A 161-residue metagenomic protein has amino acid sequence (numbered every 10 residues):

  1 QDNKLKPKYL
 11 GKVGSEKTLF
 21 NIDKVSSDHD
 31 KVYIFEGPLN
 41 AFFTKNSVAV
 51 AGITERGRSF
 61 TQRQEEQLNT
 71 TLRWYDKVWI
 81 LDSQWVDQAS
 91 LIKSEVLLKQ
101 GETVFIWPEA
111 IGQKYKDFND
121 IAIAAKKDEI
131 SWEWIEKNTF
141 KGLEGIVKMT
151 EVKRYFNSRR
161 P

Functional and structural regions predicted by a protein language model:
Q1-Y75: Phosphate-handling DNA/RNA-contact segment within nucleic-acid enzymes
K6, V25-S27, V86, I121-A124: A generic signature of intrinsically disordered, low-complexity regions enriched in glycine/proline and charged/polar
V32-I34, K45, E66-D82, A89-P161: Replication-associated primase and helicase/ATPase modules
A41, V86-D87: Internal amphipathic alpha-helical segments of the cytochrome P450 catalytic fold
A51-F60, D82-W85, E109-I111: Short, acidic/turn-prone active-site loops that include or flank metal/cofactor- and phosphate-binding residues
